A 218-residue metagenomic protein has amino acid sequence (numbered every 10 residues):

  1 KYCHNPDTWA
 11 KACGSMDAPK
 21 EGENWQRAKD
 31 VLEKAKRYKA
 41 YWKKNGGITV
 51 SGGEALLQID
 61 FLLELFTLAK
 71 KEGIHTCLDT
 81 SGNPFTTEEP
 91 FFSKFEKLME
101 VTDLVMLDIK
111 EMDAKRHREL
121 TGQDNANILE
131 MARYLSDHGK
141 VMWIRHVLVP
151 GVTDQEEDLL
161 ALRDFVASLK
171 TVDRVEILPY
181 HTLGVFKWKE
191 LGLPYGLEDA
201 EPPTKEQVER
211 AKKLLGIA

Functional and structural regions predicted by a protein language model:
K1-W25: Canonical Radical SAM [4Fe-4S] cluster-binding loop centered on the CxxxCxxC motif and its immediate flanking residues
A12, G184-K189: Short acidic/His/Gly/Ser-rich catalytic and metal-binding motifs that mark active-site loops of diverse hydrolases
D17-E21, R118-D124, G192-A200: Short glycine-enriched, charge-decorated loop/helix-capping segments at active-site entrances that position
K20-Q26, V101, V105-K110, G196-P203: Short, exposed beta-strand "edge-strand" segments with a Pro/Gly-rich flavor and a Y/T-containing core
E23, R27-D30, N127, D154-D158 (+1 more regions): Soluble or luminal CAZymes and related metallo-dependent hydrolases
L32-A40, K44-G47, G52-L178, L183: Conserved AdoMet/S-adenosylmethionine-binding subsite of the radical SAM
D173, K189-L215: A structural motif corresponding to the C-terminal lobe/cap of the Radical SAM core domain
